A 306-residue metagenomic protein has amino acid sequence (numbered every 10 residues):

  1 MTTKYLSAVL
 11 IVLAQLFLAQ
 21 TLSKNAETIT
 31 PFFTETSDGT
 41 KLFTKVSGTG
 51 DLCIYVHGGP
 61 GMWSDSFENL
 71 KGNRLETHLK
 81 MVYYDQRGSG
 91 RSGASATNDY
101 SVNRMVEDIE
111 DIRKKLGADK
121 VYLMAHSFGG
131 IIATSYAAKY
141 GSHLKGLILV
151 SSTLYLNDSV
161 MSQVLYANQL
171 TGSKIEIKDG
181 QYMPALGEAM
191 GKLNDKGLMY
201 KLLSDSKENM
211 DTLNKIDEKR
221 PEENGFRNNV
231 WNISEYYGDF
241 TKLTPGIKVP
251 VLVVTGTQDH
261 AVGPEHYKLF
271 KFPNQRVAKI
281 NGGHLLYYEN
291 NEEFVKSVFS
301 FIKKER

Functional and structural regions predicted by a protein language model:
P60-G72: The serine-hydrolase catalytic nucleophile loop
E76-G93: Conserved alpha/beta-hydrolase
N103-V121: Conserved acidic catalytic loop of the alpha/beta-hydrolase fold
D119-S162: Conserved hydrolase catalytic core segment
L147-P184: Flexible "cap/lid" loop of the alpha/beta hydrolase fold
I247, V253-T255: Short beta-strand/loop motif that positions the catalytic acidic residue of the alpha/beta-hydrolase fold
H260-H266: Conserved alpha/beta-hydrolase "acid-adjacent" motif
G283-V295: Catalytic histidine-centered segment of alpha/beta-hydrolase-like enzymes
